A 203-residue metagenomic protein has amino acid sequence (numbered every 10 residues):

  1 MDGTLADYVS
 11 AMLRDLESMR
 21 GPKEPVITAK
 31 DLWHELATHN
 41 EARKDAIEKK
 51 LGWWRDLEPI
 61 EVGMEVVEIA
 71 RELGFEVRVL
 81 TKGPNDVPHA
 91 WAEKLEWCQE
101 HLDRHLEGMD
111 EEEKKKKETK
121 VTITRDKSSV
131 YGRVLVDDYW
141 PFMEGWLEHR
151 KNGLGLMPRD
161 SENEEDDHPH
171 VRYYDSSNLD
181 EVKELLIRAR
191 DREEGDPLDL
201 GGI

Functional and structural regions predicted by a protein language model:
M1-A46: Active-site neighborhood of HAD-like aspartate-dependent phosphohydrolases
A6-V9, L13-R14, V77-V79, D86-A90 (+3 more regions): Short catalytic/ligand-binding loop motif for oxyanion handling, primarily in non-cytosolic enzymes, centered on
P25-I27, D103-K120: Short mixed-charge
A46-G52: Short glycine/proline- and acidic residue-enriched helix-loop micro-motifs that form flexible lids or anion-recognition
W54, E58, G63-K94, C98: Substrate-recognition element of Asp-dependent hydrolases with the DxDx(T/V) motif
E112-L147: Conserved Lys-Pro-Asp/Glu-containing loop-to-beta segment of HAD-superfamily phosphomonoesterases, centered on
V134-D180: Acidic, Mg2+-coordinating phosphoryl-transfer loop and its flanking beta/alpha structural elements, shared across
E164-I203: Ligand-binding grooves and catalytic loops that recognize ribose/phosphate and carbohydrate rings, and esterified lipid
